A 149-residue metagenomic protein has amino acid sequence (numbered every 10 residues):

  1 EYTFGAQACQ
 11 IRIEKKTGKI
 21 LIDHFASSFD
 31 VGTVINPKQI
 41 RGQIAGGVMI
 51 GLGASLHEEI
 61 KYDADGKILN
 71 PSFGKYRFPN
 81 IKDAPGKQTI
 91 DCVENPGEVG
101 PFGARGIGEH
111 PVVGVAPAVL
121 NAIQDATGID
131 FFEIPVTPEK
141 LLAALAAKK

Functional and structural regions predicted by a protein language model:
E1-K149: C-terminal catalytic domains of large/alpha subunits in multi-subunit enzymes
